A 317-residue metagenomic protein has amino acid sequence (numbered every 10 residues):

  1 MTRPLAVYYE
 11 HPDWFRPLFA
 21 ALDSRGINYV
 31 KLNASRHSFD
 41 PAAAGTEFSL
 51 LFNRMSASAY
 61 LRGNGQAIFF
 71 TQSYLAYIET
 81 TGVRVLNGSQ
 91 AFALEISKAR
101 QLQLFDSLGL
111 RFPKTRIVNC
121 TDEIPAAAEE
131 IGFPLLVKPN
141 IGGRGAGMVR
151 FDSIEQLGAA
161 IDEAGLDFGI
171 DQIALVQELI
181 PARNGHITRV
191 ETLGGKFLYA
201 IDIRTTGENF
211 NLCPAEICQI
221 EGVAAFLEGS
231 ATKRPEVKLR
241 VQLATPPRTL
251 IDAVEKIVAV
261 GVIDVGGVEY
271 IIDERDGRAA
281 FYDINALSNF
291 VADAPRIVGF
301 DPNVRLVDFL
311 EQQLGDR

Functional and structural regions predicted by a protein language model:
T2-A6, A76-G82, S89-H186, R248 (+1 more regions): Active-site nucleotide/adenylate-binding loops and adjacent lid/helix of ATP-dependent enzymes
V7-Y8, L193: Short hydrophobic segments within beta-strands
E10-K114: Conserved N-proximal alpha/beta basic substrate-recognition cap immediately N-terminal to, or forming the N-lobe
S56-A59, I141-G142, L287: Short glycine-rich anion-binding loops that position phosphate/pyrophosphate groups of nucleotides and phosphorylated
L135, L198-Y199, G266, R278-Y282: Protein kinase-like catalytic core scaffold
V149-A253, I257: Phosphate-binding site of ATP-dependent enzymes
Q177-E178, T188, I263-E274: A short glycine-rich, hydrophobically flanked beta-strand micro-motif that places a catalytic Asp/Glu for divalent metal
V241-T245, A259-I263, I272-R317: C-terminal active-site "lid" helix and adjoining low-complexity regulatory extension at the edge of ATP-using catalytic
